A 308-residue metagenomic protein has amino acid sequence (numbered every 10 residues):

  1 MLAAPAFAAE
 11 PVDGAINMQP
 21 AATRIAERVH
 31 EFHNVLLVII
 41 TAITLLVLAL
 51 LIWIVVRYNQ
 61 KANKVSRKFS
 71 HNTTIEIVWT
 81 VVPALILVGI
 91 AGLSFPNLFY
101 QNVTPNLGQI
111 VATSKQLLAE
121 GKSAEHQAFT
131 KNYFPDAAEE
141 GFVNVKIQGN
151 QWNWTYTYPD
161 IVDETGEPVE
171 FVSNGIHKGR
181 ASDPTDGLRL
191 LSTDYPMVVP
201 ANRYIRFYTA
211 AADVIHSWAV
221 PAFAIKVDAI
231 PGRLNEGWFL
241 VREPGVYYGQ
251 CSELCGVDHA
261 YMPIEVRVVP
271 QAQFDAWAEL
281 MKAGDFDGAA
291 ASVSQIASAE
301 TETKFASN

Functional and structural regions predicted by a protein language model:
M1-A9: N-terminal secretory/membrane targeting signals
L2-A3, I52, S94: Hydrophobic membrane-targeting signal helices
A8-V35, V56-N308: Non-transmembrane, membrane-proximal soluble domains of secreted or membrane proteins
I40: Active-site-proximal cofactor/substrate-binding loop regions of enzyme domains
T44-Y58: Alpha-helical transmembrane segments
